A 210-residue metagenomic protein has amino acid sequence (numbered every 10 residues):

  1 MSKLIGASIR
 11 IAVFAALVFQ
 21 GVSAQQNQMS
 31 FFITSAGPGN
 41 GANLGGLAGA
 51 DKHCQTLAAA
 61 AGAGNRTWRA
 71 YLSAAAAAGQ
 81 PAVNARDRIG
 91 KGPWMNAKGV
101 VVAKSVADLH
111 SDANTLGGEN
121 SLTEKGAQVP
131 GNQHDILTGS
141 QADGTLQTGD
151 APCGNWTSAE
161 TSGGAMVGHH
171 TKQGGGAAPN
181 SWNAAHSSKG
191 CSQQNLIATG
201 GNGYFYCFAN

Functional and structural regions predicted by a protein language model:
M1-I11: Bacterial N-terminal signal peptides that target proteins for export
K3, G21-Q25: Extracellular "leader-to-stem" segments immediately downstream of a signal peptide or signal-anchor in secreted/lumenal
R10-Q20: Bacterial N-terminal signal peptides
A24-N210: Secreted/extracellular ectodomain signature
